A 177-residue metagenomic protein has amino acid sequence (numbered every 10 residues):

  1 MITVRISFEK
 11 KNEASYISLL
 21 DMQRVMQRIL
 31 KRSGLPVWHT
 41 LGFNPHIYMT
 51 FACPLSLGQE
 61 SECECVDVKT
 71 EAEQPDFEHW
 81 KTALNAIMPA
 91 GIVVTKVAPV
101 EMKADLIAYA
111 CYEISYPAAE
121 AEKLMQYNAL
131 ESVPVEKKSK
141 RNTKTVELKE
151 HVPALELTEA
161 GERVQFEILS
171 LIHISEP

Functional and structural regions predicted by a protein language model:
I2, S7-E9, E13, I17 (+2 more regions): Extended, well-folded interaction surfaces typified by the phenylalanyl-tRNA synthetase beta subunit core
F8-K10, V68-Q74, I114-A119, I168-S170: Short beta-strand-to-loop capping motifs
W38-K69, E101: Short, charge-patterned binding micro-sites
I47, L130-P153, E159: Long, contiguous binding/interaction regions
S61-E113: Ordered, amphipathic secondary-structure segments that act as subunit-interaction surfaces in large macromolecular
V152-S170: The conserved catalytic core of RNA pseudouridine synthases
I172-P177: Residue-level detector of conserved catalytic or cofactor/ligand-binding positions in enzyme active sites
